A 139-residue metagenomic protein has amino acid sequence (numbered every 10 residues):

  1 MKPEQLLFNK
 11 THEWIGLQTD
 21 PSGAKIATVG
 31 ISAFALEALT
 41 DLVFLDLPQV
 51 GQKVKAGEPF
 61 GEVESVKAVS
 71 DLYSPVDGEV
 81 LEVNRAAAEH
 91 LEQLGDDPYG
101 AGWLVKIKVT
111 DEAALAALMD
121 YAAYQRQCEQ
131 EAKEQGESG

Functional and structural regions predicted by a protein language model:
M1-A56, D97, A101-E112, Y121-A123 (+1 more regions): Acidic, low-complexity mobile loops and tails
H12-I15, V63, L72, V80: Conserved hydrophobic positions within beta-strands
L17-D20, V83-E89, A114: Short, conserved beta-turn/loop elements at beta-strand boundaries and strand-helix junctions
Q49-V63, E79-L81: Short, well-structured beta-strand-loop connectors
P59-G61, V66-K67, A86-A87, D111: Short, charged beta-turn/beta-strand-edge "cap" motif at the junction between a beta-strand and an adjacent loop
A68-G102: Mid-chain, well-packed structural core segment of small domains
V69, A114-L115: Short beta-strands and strand-coil junctions in structured, solvent-facing domains, enriched
